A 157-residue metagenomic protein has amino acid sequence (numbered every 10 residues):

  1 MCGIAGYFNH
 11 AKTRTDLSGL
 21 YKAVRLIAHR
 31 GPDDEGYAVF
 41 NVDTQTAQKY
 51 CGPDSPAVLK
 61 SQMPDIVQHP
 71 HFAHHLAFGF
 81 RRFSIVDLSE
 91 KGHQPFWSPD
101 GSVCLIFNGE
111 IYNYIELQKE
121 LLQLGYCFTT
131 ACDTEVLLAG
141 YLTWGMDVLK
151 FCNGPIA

Functional and structural regions predicted by a protein language model:
M1-I106, A139-A157: N-terminal glutamine amidotransferase
G109: Conserved phosphate/oxyanion-binding catalytic-loop motifs
L121-T129, M146-V148: Short, polar/flexible loop-turn hinges at active-site or ligand-entry regions and domain interfaces
T134-L138: Short, conserved phosphate-binding/catalytic loop or strand-edge motifs used in phosphoryl-/nucleotidyl-transfer
